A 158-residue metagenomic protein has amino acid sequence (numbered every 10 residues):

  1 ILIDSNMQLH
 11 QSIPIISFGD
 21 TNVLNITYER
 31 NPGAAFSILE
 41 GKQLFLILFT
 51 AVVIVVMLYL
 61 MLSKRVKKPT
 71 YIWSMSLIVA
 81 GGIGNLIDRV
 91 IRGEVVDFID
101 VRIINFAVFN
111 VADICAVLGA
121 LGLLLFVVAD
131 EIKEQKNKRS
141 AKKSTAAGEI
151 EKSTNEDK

Functional and structural regions predicted by a protein language model:
I1-K158: Alpha-helical transmembrane bundles and membrane-interface segments of multipass inner-membrane proteins
